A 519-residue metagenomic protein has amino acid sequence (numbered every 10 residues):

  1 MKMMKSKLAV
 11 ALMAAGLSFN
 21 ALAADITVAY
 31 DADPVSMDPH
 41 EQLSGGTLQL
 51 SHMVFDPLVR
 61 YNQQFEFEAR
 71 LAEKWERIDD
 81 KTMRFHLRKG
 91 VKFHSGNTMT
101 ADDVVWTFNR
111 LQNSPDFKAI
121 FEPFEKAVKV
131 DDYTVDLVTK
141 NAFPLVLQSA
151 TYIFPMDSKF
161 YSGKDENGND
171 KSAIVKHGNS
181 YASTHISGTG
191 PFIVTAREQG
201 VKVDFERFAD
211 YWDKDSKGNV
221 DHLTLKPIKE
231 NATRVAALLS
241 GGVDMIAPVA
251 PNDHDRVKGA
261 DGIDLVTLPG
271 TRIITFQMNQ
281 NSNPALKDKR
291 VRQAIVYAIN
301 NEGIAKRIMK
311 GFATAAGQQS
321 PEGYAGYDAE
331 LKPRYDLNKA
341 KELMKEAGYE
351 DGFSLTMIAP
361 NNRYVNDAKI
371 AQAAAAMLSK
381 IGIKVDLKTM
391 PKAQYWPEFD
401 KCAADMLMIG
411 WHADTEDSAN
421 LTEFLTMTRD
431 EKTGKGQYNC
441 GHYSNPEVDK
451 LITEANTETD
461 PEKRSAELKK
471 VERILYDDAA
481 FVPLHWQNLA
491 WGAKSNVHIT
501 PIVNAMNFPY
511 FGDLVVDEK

Functional and structural regions predicted by a protein language model:
A24-V35, E73, T82-F85, V104-T107 (+7 more regions): Short, well-ordered beta-strand elements
I26, E198-K202, R207, I274 (+4 more regions): Detector for C-terminal structural segments
G46-R77, I153-T189, Y211-N219, R256-L268 (+6 more regions): Short, solvent-exposed loop/beta-turn-alpha elements that line the ligand-binding surface or hinge of extracytoplasmic
E73-F117, V130, D136-V138, A237 (+1 more regions): Aromatic- and charge-enriched surface segment that lines or borders ligand/interaction sites
E76, A119-D170: Surface-exposed binding/hinge segments that line and control ligand-binding clefts or catalytic entry sites
A101-T107, D132-V138, G190-P191, N219-H222 (+5 more regions): Alpha-helical secondary-structure segments
D132, S187, L225-A236, P248-N252 (+2 more regions): Short helix-initiation/N-cap motifs at beta->coil->alpha
D210-R256, K384: Ligand-site clamp/hinge motif
